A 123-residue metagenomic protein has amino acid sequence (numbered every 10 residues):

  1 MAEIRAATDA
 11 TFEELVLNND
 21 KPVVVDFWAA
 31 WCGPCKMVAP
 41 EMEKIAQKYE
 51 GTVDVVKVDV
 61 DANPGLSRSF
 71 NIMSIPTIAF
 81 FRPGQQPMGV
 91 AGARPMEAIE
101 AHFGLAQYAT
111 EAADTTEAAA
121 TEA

Functional and structural regions predicted by a protein language model:
I4-V23: A short beta-strand-turn-helix
T8, W28, D54-V56: Conserved Rossmann-like nucleotide-binding pocket used by diverse enzymes that bind dinucleotide cofactors
D20-K21, W28-W31, S74: Short pre-active-site segment immediately N-terminal to redox-active cysteine/selenocysteine motifs in thiol-based
V24-V25, V55, I78: Hydrophobic beta-strand anchors of alpha/beta hydrolase catalytic cores
P34-Y49: Typically the conserved alpha-helix immediately C-terminal to a functionally engaged Cys/Sec in thioredoxin-like
V58-S67: Structural microenvironment flanking redox-active thiols in thiol-disulfide oxidoreductases
S74, A79-A113: Non-catalytic, surface beta->alpha helical segment in thiol-disulfide oxidoreductase systems
A113-A123: Short acidic DE-rich linear segments
